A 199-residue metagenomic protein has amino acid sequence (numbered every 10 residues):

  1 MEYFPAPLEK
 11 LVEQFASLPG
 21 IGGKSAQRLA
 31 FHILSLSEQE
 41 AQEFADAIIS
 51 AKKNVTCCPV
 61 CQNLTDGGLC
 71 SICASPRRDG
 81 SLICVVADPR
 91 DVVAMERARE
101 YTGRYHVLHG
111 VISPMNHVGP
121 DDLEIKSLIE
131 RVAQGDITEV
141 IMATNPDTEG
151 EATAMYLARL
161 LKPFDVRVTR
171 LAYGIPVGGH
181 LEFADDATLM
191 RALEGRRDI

Functional and structural regions predicted by a protein language model:
E2-L8, S17, A30-V92: Cys/His-rich Zn2+-binding cysteine-cluster or related metal-binding knuckle/ribbon modules and their
Y3, L36, E40, N116-P120 (+2 more regions): Catalytic cores of large soluble enzymes that bind and process phosphate-bearing ligands
E9-A16, Q27, I33-L36, N63-L64 (+3 more regions): S-adenosyl-L-methionine-dependent methyltransferase catalytic core, i.e., the SAM/SAH-binding region
A16, L34, I49, D66 (+7 more regions): Signal for well-folded cores of large energy- and translation-related assemblies
A26, A74-T144: Extended interfacial segments that mediate partner engagement and assembly in macromolecular machines
F44, C57, L69, D91 (+5 more regions): Glycine-rich, flexible loop/turn motifs
I129-I141, N145-I199: Long C-terminal interaction/binding lobes of large macromolecular proteins
